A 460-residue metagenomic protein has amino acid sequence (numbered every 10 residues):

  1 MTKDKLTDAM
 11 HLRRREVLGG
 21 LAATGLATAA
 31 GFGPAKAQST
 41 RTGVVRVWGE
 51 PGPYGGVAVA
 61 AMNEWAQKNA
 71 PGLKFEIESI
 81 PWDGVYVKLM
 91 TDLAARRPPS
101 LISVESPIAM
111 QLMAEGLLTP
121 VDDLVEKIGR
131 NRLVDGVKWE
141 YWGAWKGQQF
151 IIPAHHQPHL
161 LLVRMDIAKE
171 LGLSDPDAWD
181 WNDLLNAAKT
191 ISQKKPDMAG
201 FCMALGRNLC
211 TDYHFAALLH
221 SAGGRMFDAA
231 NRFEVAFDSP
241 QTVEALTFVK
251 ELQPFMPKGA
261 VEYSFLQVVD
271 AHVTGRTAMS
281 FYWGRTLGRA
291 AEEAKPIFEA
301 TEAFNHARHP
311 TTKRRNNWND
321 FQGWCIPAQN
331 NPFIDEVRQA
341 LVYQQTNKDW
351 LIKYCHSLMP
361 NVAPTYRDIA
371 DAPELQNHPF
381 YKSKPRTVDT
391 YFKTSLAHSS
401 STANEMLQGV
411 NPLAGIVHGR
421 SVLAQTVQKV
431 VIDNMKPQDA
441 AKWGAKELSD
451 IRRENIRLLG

Functional and structural regions predicted by a protein language model:
M1-L12, A23-G25: N-terminal secretory signal peptides
G31, W145-A154, H159, D183-E234 (+2 more regions): Extracytoplasmic/periplasmic solute-binding protein
R41-G52, L73-E78, L101: Short, well-ordered beta-strand elements
K68-G136, K169-S174, A271, G275-M279 (+2 more regions): Extracytoplasmic "Venus flytrap"/periplasmic binding protein-like
S106-L160, N182, T211-H214, A300-H306 (+2 more regions): Hinge/lid segment of periplasmic solute-binding proteins
T119-D135, D177, L205, A222-E244 (+3 more regions): Short, solvent-exposed loop/beta-turn-alpha elements that line the ligand-binding surface or hinge of extracytoplasmic
A187-T190, A230-V261, E302, H306: Glycine-centered hinge/linker elements that transmit conformational signals in sensory and ligand-binding systems
R285-I297, P310-S421, L459-G460: C-terminal lobe and pocket-closing loops of periplasmic/extracytoplasmic Venus-flytrap solute-binding proteins
